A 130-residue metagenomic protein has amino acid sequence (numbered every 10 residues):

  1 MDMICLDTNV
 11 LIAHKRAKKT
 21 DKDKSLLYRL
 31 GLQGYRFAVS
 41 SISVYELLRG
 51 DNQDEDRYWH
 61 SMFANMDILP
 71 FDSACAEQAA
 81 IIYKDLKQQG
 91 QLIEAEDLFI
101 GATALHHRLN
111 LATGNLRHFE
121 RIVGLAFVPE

Functional and structural regions predicted by a protein language model:
M1-M3, G101, L105-E130: Acidic, PIN/NYN-like endoribonuclease modules and their adjacent C-terminal/linker elements
M1-V39, L48-A64: Short, well-structured N-terminal submotif of metal-dependent ribonuclease cores
D7, V39-S40, I93-E94, N115: Histidine- and aromatic-rich ligand-binding microenvironments
D7-T8, L47, A79, A104 (+1 more regions): Generic structural signal for small/hydrophobic residues in well-ordered secondary structure, especially within
V10, S43, C75, F99-I100 (+1 more regions): Alpha-helix capping/helix-boundary segments
L11-I12, Y45-L48, E120, V128: Nucleotide phosphate-binding site architecture
D54-Y58, L86-K87, P129-E130: Short, hinge-like loop/turn segments at secondary-structure boundaries
D67-G114: Active-site neighborhoods of divalent-metal-dependent phosphate/nucleic-acid chemistry enzymes
